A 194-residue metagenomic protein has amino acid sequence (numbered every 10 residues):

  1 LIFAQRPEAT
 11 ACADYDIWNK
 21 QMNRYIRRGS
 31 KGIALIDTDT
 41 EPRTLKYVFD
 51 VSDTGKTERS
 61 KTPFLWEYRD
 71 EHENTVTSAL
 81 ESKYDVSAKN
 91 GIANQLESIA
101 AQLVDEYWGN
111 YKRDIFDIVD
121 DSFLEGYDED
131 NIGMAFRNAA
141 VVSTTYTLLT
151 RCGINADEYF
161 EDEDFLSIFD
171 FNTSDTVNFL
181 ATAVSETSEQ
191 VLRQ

Functional and structural regions predicted by a protein language model:
L1-Q194: N-terminal accessory/interface modules of nucleic-acid-binding and processing proteins
